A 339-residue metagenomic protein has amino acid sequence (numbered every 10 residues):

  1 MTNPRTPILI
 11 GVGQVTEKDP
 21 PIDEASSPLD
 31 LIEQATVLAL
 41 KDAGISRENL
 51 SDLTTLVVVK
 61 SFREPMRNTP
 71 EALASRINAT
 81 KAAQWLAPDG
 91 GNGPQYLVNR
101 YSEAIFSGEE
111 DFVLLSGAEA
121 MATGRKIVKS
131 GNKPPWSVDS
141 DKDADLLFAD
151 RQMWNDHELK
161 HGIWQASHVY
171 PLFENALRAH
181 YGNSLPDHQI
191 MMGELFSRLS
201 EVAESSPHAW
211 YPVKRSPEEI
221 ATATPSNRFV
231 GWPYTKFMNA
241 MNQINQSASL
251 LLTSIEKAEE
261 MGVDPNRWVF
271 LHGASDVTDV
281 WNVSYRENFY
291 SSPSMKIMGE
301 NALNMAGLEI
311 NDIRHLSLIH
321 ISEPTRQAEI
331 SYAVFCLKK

Functional and structural regions predicted by a protein language model:
M1-L29, D141-K160, P171, N175 (+2 more regions): Condensing-enzyme catalytic core mediating Claisen C-C bond formation in acyl metabolism
P28-I45, T69, S254, S291-A306: Short, well-ordered amphipathic alpha-helical segments that serve as non-catalytic structural scaffolds within diverse
N49-V59, Q84-P88, L114-A118, H188-E194 (+2 more regions): Beta-strand segments within the central parallel beta-sheet cores of soluble alpha/beta enzyme folds
K60-K126, G131-W154, K160-S167, A221-G231 (+5 more regions): Conserved catalytic cysteine-centered active-site region of acyl-thioester-dependent Claisen-condensing enzymes
D89-E119, G162-S205, S249-K257, N304-L308 (+1 more regions): Active-site-proximal alpha-helical scaffold in enzymes
M295-L303, D312-L318, S322, R326: Extended, hydrophobic alpha-helical segments in both membrane/secreted and soluble proteins
I319-K339: Single conserved hydrophobic/aromatic residue that forms the stacking wall/gate of nucleotide- or nucleobase-binding
